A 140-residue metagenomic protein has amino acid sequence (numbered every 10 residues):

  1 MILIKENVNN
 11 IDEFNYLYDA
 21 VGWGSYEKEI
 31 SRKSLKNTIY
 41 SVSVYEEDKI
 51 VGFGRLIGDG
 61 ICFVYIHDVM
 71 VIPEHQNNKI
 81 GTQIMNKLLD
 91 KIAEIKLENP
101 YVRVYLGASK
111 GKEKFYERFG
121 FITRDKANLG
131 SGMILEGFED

Functional and structural regions predicted by a protein language model:
M1-E29: Short amphipathic alpha-helix that is part of the acyltransferase structural core
E6, E98-D140: C-terminal "cap" of GNAT-fold acetyltransferases
K33-S43, P100-V102: A short helix-loop-beta-strand connector motif used in the catalytic cores of GNAT acetyltransferases and, in some
I39-G54: Conserved beta-hairpin
F63-E74, S131: Conserved acetyl-CoA binding element of GNAT-fold acetyltransferases
V71, N77-K91: Conserved acetyl-CoA-binding loop-helix of GNAT-fold acetyltransferases
